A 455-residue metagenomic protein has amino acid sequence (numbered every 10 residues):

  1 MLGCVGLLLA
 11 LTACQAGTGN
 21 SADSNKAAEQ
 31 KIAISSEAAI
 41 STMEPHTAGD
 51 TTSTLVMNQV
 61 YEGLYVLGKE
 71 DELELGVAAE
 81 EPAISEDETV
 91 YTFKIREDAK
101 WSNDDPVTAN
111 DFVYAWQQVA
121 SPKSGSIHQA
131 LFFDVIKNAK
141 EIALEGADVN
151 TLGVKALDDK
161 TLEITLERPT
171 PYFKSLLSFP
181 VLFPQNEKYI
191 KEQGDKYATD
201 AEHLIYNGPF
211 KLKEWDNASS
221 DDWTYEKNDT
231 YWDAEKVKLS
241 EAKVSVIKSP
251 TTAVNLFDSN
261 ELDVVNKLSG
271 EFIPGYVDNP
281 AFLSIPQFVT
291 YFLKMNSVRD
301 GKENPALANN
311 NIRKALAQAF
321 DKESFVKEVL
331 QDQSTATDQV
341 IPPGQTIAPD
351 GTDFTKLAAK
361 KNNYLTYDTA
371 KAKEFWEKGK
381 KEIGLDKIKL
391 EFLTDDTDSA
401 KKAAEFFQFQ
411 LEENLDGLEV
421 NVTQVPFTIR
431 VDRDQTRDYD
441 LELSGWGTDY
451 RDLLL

Functional and structural regions predicted by a protein language model:
S35-E86, I205: N-terminal lobe/hinge region of extracytoplasmic solute-binding protein
E80-L131, E163, A306-L307: Aromatic- and charge-enriched surface segment that lines or borders ligand/interaction sites
T108-A115, T161-T165, L239-E241, V289-V340 (+2 more regions): Alpha-helical secondary-structure segments
Q118, I127-K188: Surface-exposed binding/hinge segments that line and control ligand-binding clefts or catalytic entry sites
L166-K236, E241: Gly/Pro-rich hinge or "lid" segments in bacterial periplasmic/extracellular proteins
D229-G275: Ligand-site clamp/hinge motif
T335-K378, S399-K401: Structural transition elements
T369, E374-T448: Ligand/substrate-recognition segments at binding pockets and active sites
